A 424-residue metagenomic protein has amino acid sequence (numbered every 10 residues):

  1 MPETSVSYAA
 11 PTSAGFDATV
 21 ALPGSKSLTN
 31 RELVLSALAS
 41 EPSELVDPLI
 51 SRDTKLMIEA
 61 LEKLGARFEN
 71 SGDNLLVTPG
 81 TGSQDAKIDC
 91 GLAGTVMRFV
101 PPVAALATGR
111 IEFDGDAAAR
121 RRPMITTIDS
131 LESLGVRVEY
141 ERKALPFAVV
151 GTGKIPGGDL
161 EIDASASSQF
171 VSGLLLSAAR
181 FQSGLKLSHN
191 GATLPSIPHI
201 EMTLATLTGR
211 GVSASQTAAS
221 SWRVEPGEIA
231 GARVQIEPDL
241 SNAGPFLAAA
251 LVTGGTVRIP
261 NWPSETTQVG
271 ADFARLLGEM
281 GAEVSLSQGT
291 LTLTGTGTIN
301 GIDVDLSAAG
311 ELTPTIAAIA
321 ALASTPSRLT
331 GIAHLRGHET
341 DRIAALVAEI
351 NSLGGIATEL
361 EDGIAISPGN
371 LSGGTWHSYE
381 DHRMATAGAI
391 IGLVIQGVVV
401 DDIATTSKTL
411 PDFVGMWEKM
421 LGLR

Functional and structural regions predicted by a protein language model:
M1-R424: Short, structured segments at the rim of ligand-binding sites
